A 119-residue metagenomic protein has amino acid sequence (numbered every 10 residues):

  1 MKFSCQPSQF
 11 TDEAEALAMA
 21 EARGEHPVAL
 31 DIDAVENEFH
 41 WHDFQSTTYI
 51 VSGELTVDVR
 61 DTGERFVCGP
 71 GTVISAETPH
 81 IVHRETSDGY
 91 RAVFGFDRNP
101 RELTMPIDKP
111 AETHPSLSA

Functional and structural regions predicted by a protein language model:
M1-A34, E38-F39, E112-A119: A short, N-terminal "cap"/entry segment at the start of jelly-roll beta-barrel domains of the cupin/DSBH fold
V35, S52-T56, N99-R101: Short, charged/polar surface micro-motifs in flexible loops or helix N-caps
F39, T48, E64-F66: Residue "hotspots" at secondary-structure boundaries inside conserved domains
W41-V57: Short, conserved beta-strand element in jelly-roll/cupin
D58-R60, E85: A generic structural motif
D61-P79: Short acidic-glycine-tyrosine-enriched beta hairpin
T78-L103: Ligand-binding loop in jelly-roll beta-barrel domains
R98-L117: Short peripheral tails and domain-boundary helices/loops at the edges of structured domains
